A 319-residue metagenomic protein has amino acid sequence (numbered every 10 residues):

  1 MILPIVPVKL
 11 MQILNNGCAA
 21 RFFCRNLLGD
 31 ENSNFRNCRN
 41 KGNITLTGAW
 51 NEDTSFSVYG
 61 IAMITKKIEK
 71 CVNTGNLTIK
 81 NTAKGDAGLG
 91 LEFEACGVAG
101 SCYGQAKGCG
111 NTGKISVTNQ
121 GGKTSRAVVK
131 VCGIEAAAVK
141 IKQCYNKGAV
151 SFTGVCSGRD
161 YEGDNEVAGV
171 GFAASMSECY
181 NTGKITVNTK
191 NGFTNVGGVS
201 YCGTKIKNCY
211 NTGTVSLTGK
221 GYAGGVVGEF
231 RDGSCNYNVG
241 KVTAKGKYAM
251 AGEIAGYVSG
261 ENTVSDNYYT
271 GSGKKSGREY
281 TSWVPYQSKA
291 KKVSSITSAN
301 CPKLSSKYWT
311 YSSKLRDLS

Functional and structural regions predicted by a protein language model:
M1-S319: Predominantly extracellular beta-rich ligand-binding scaffolds that present long acidic/polar faces for carbohydrate
